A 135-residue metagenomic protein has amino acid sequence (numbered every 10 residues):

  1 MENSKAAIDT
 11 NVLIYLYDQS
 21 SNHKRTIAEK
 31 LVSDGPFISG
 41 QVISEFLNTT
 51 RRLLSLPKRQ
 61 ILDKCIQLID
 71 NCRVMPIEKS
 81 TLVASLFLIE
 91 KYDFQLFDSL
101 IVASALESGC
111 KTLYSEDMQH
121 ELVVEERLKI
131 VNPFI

Functional and structural regions predicted by a protein language model:
M1, A103-I135: Acidic, PIN/NYN-like endoribonuclease modules and their adjacent C-terminal/linker elements
M1-I38, L53-I66: Short, well-structured N-terminal submotif of metal-dependent ribonuclease cores
I8-D9, I38-G40, F94-Q95, D117 (+1 more regions): Histidine- and aromatic-rich ligand-binding microenvironments
G40-L47: Short, conserved active-site loops that position catalytic residues or coordinate cofactors/metal ions across diverse
S44, I66, N71-K91: Acidic catalytic patch
